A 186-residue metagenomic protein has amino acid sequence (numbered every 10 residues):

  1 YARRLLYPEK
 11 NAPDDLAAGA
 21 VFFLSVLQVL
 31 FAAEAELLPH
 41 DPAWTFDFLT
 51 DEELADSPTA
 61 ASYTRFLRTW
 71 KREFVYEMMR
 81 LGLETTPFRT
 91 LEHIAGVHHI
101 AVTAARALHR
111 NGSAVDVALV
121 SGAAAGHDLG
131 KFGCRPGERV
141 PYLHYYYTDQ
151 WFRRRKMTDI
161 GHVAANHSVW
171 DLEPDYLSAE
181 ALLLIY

Functional and structural regions predicted by a protein language model:
A2-P141: Acidic/His-rich, divalent-metal-binding segments that scaffold phosphate/diphosphate chemistry
L6-P8, P13, R153, T158-Y186: Histidine/acidic-rich helix-loop-helix segments that form or flank divalent-metal centers in metalloenzyme catalytic
R89, V120, A124, H144-Y147 (+2 more regions): A broadly structural signal marking compact, well-ordered functional cores that mediate small-ligand/cofactor/substrate
A95, H99, T103, L143-Q150 (+3 more regions): A broad detector of short, well-ordered amphipathic alpha-helices that serve as recognition/interaction surfaces
C134-Y146, E173-S178: Metal-dependent catalytic cores of enzymes that make or break cyclic nucleotides and related phosphoester linkages
